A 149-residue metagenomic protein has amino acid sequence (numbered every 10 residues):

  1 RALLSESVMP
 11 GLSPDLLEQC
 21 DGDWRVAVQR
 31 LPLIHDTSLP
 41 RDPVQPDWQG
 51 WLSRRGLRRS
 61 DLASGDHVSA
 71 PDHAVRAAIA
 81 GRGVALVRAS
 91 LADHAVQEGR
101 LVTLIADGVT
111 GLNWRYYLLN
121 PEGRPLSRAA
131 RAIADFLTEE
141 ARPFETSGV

Functional and structural regions predicted by a protein language model:
R1-S38: Flexible hinge/capping segments at coil-to-helix
A2, H35, H67, T103-I105 (+1 more regions): Structural signal for conserved beta-strand scaffold positions within catalytic alpha/beta enzyme cores
P14, T37, A89-S90, G108: Short secondary-structure boundary segments
P32-R55: Secondary-structure junction motif
Q45-W51, V68, R88, Y116 (+1 more regions): Tryptophan-centric aromatic hotspots in well-structured domains and transmembrane helices
L57-L104, G111, L126: Hydrophobic hinge/microswitch elements
S90-H94, E98, A106-V149: C-terminal effector-binding regulatory domain of bacterial HTH transcription factors
